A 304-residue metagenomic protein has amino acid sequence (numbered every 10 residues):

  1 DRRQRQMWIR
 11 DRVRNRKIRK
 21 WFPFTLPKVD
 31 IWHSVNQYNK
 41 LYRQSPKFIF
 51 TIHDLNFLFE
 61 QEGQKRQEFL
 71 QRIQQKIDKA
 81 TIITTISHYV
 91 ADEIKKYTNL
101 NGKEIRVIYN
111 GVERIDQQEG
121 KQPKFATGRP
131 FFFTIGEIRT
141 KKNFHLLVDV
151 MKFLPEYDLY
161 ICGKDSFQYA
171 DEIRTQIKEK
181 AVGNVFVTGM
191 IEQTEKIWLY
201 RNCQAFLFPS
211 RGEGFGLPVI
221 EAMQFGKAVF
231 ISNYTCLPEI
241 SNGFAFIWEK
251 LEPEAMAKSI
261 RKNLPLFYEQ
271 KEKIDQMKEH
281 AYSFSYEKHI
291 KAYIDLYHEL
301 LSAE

Functional and structural regions predicted by a protein language model:
R2-E304: Carbohydrate transferase catalytic cores enriched for Leloir-type hexosyltransferases
